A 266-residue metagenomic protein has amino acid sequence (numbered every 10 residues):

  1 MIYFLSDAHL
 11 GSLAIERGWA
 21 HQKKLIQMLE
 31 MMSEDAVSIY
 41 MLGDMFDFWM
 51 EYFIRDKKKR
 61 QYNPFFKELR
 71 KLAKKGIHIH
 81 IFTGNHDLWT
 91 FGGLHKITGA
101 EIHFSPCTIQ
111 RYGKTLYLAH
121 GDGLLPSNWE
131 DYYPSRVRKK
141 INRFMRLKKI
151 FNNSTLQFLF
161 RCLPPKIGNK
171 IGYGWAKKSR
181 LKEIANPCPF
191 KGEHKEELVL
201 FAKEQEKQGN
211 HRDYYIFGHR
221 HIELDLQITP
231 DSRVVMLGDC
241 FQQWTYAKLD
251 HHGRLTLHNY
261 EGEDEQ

Functional and structural regions predicted by a protein language model:
M1, H9-S12, M31, Y260-Q266: A structural signal for the main folded, soluble domain(s) of proteins
M1-Y3, I109-Y117, I228-R233: Beta-strand-turn-beta hairpins that frame and shape the catalytic cleft of phosphate-ester-processing enzymes
F4, Y40-M41, L118, I216: Structural motif
L5, L10-R111: Core catalytic region of metal-dependent phosphoesterases/phosphodiesterases, especially metallo-beta-lactamase-like
H9, N85-H86, H120, G218-H221: Histidine-centered divalent metal-coordination motifs
L88-G92, L118-A119, L125-N128: Short, well-ordered, mixed-charge alpha-helical segments that flank or form enzyme active sites
I97, E101-S105, D122, P126-R138 (+1 more regions): Conserved beta-sheet core of the metallophosphoesterase superfamily
G121-L200: Active-site-proximal loop/helix segment associated with metal-binding centers of metalloenzymes
